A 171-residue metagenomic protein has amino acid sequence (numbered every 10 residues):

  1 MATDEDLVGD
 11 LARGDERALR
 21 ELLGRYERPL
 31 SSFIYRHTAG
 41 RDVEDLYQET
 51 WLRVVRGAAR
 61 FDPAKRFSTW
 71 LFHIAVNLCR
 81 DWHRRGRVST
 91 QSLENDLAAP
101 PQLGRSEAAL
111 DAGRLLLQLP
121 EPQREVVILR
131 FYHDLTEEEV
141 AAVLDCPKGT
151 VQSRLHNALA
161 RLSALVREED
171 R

Functional and structural regions predicted by a protein language model:
M1-E5, D81, V88-L116, T136: Internal acidic/polar
G9-R13, R36, G40, E49-R66 (+2 more regions): Sigma70-family region 2
D10, N95, D111-Q118, A142-D145 (+1 more regions): C-terminal edge and immediately downstream basic/flexible tail or linker adjoining helix-turn-helix-like DNA-binding
A12-E21, S31-E49, K148, D170-R171: Short, charged helix-capping/linker segments at alpha-helix termini
R25-R28, R36-A39, I128-T136: Short helix-capping/turn signature of helix-turn-helix
D45-L52, K65-N77: Structural recognition of an alpha-helix C-terminal capping motif at a helix-to-coil junction
R56-P63, H73-L93, N157: Arg/Lys-rich amphipathic alpha helix in sigma70-family domain 2
T69, V76, R80, Q123 (+3 more regions): DNA-recognition helix of helix-turn-helix
